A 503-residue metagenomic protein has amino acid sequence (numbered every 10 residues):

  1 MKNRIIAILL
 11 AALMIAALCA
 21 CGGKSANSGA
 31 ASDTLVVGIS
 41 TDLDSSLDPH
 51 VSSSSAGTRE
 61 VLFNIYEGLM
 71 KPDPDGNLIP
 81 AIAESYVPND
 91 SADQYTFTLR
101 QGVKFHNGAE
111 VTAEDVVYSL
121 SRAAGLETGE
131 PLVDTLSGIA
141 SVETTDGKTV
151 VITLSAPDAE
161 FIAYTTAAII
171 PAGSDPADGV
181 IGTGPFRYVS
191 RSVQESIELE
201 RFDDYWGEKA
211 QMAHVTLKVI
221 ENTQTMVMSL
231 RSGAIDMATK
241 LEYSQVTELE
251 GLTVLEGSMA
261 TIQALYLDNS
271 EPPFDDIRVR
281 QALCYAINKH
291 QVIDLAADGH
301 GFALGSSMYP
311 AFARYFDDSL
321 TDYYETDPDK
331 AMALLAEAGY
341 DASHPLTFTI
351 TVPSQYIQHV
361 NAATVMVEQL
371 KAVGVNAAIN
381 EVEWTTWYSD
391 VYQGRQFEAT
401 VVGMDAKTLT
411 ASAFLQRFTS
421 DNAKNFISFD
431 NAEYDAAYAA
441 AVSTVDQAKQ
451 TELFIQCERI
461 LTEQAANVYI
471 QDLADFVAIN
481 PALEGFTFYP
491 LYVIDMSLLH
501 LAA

Functional and structural regions predicted by a protein language model:
G38-P88, S121, I181: N-terminal lobe/hinge region of extracytoplasmic solute-binding protein
T41-R59, I82-A83, A109, F161-A168 (+3 more regions): A structural "hinge/loop" feature
P74-N77, P157-H214, N222-T225, D329 (+1 more regions): Gly/Pro-rich hinge or "lid" segments in bacterial periplasmic/extracellular proteins
V87, T98, P131-S174: Surface-exposed binding/hinge segments that line and control ligand-binding clefts or catalytic entry sites
D203-T247, N376: Ligand-site clamp/hinge motif
I287-R314, Q358-V367, Y392-A503: Detector for C-terminal structural segments
A303-E337, Y356-H359: Structural transition elements
A336-A406, D475: Ligand/substrate-recognition segments at binding pockets and active sites
